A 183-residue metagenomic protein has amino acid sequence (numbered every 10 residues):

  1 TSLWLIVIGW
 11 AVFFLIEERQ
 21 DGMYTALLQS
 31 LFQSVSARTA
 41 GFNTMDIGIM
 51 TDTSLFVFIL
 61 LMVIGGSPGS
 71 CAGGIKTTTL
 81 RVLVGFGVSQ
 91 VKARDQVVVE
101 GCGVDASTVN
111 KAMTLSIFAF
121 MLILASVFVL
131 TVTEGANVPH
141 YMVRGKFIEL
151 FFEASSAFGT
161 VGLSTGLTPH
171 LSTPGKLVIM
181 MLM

Functional and structural regions predicted by a protein language model:
T1-M183: Membrane-proximal intracellular helices of multi-pass ion channels
